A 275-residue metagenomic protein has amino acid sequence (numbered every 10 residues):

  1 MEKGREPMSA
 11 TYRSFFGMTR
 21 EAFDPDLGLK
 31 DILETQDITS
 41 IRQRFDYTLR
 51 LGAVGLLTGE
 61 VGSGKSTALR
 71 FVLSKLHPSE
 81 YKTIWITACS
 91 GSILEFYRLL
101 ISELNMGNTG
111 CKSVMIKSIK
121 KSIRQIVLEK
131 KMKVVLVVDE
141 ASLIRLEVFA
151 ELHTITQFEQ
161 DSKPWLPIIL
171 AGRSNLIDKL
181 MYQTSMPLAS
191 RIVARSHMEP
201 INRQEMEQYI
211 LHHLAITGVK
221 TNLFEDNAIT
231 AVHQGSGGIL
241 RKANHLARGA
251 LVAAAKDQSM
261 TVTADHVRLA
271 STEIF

Functional and structural regions predicted by a protein language model:
M1-L51, R268, T272: A short, basic N-terminal segment
E2-T11, R70, P187, Q204-F275: C-terminal alpha-helical "lid" subdomain
T11-R13, S92-E95, G107-E151, E159-P164 (+4 more regions): Mid-core helix/loop region of P-loop NTP-binding domains shared across ATPases and GTPases
M18-F23, Y81-T83, G91-G110: Conserved NTP-binding/hydrolysis module of P-loop NTPases
L51-F71: Walker A/P-loop nucleotide-binding motif
G55-T58, W85, V137: Short hydrophobic/aromatic beta-strand immediately N-terminal to the Walker A/P-loop
L73-L76, L176-R191: Short regulatory helix/loop adjacent to the ATP-binding pocket of P-loop NTPases
I86-C89, L180, V193-M206: Conserved AAA+ ATPase "SRH/arginine-finger" region at the nucleotide-binding site
